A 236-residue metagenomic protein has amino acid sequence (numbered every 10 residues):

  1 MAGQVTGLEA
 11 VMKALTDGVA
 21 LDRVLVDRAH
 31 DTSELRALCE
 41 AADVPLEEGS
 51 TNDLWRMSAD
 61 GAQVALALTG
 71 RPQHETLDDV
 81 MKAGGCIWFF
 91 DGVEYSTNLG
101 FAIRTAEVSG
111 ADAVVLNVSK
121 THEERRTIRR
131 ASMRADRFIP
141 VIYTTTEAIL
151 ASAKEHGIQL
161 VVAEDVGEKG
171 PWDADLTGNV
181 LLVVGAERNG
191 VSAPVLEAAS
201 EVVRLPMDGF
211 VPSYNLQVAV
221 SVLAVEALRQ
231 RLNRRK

Functional and structural regions predicted by a protein language model:
M1-H74: N-terminal positively charged helical leader segments and presequences
E9, T16, H30, D78-G167: RNA substrate-binding interface of SAM-dependent RNA methyltransferases
M12, G18, A67, E107-V108 (+1 more regions): Structured adenosyl-cofactor binding patch, chiefly the S-adenosyl-L-methionine
E34, H122-I128, N189-V195: Short, glycine/polar-rich helix-capping loops at beta-to-alpha or helix-loop-helix junctions that flank or form
A42, R137, H156, A198-A199: Short, structured coil segments at secondary-structure junctions
G49-S50, D91, N117-V118, V203-F210: Short beta->alpha connector loops at strand-helix junctions that form conserved, small/polar/Pro-enriched
V161-D208: Active-site/ligand-binding-proximal alpha/beta "capping" segment
